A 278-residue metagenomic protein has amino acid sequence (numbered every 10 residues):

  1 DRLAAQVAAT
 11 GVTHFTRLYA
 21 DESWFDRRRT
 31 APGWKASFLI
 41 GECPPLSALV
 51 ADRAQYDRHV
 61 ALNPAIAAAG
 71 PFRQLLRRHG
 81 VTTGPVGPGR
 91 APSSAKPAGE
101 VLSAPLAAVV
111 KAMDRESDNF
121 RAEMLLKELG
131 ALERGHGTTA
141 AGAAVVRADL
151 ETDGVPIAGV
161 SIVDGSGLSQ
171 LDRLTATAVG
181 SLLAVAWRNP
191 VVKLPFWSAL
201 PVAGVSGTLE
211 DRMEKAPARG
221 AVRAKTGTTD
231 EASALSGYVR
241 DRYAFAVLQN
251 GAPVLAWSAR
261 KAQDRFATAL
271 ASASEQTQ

Functional and structural regions predicted by a protein language model:
D1-A54, T268-L270: Periplasmic/cell-envelope proteins involved in peptidoglycan metabolism and beta-lactam response
A8-F15, Q74-G84, S272-E275: Structural alpha-beta junctions
H14-T16, C43-S47, R121, A158 (+1 more regions): Envelope-exposed proteins and targeting segments
A20-W34, V81-K96, V202-A203: Short, glycine/proline-biased beta-turn/loop segments that scaffold the active-site neighborhood
D21-F25, A36, D52-A54, D118 (+3 more regions): Solvent-exposed coil/turn segments that connect beta secondary-structure elements in extracytoplasmic/periplasmic
F38-I40, L62, A224-T229: Short Gly/Pro-enriched turn/cap motifs at secondary-structure boundaries
P45, D52-P195: A small/polar active-site loop signature that marks catalytic segments
L126, G130-Q278: Small-residue-rich helix-loop
